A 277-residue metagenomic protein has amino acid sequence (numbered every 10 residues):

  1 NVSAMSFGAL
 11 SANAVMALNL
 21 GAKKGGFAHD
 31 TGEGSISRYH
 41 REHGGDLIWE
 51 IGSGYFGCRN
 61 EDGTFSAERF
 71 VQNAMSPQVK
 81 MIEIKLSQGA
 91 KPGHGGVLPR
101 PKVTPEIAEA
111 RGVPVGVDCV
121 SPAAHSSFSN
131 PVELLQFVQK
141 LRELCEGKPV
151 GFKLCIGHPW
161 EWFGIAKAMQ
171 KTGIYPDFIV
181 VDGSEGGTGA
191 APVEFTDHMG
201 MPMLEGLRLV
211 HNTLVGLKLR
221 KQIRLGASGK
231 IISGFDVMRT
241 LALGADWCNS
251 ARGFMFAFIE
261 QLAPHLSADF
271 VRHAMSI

Functional and structural regions predicted by a protein language model:
N1-H125, E133: N-terminal capping/small domains of soluble enzymes
V120-I277: Glycine-rich phosphate/ribose-binding loops and adjacent secondary-structure elements that form binding surfaces
